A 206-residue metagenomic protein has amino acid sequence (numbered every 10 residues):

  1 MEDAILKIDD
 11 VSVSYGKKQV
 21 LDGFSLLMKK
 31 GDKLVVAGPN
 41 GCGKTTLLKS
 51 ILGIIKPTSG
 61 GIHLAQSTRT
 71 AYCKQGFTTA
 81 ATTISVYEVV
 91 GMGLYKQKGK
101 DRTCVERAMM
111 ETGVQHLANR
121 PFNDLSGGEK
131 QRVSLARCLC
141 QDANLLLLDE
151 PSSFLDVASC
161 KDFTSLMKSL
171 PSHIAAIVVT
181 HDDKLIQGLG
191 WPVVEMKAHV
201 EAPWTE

Functional and structural regions predicted by a protein language model:
L6-I8, V20-G23: Conserved structural motif at the start of ABC-family nucleotide-binding domains
A37-P39: The feature captures the beta-strand-to-loop junction immediately N-terminal to the Walker
L52: Helix-to-loop junction immediately C-terminal to a conserved catalytic motif
R102-L117: Conserved ABC ATPase "signature" region
P121-L125, E129: Conserved ABC ATPase signature
L135: Hydrophobic anchor residue at the start of the ABC signature
L146-E150: Catalytic Walker B motif of ABC-type/P-loop ATPase nucleotide-binding domains
